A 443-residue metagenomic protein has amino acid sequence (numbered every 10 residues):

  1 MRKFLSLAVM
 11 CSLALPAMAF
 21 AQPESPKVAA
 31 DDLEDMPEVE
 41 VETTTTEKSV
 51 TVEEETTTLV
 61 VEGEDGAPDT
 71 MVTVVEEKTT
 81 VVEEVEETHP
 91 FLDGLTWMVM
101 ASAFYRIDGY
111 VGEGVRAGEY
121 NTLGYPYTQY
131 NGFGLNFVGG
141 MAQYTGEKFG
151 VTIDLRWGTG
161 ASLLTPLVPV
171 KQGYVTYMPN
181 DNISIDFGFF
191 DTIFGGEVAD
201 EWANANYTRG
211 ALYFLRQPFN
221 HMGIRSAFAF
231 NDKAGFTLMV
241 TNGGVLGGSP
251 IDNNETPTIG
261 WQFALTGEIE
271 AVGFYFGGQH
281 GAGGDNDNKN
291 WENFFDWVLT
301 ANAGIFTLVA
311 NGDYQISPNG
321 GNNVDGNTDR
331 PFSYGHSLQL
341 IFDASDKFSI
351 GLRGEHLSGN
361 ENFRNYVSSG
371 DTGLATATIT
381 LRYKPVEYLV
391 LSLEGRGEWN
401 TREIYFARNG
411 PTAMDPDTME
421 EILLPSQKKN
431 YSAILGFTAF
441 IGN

Functional and structural regions predicted by a protein language model:
T88-E119, I185, Y431: Transmembrane beta-strand segments of Gram-negative outer membrane beta-barrel proteins
L95, K148-V151, N182-I185, D232-L238 (+6 more regions): Repeated loop/turn-to-beta-strand initiation elements of outer-membrane beta-barrel proteins
V99, L135, G140-Y144, Q172-Y177 (+9 more regions): Residues on the lipid-exposed face of transmembrane beta-strands in outer-membrane beta-barrel proteins
V99-I107, I153-W157, F187-F189, L238-N242 (+5 more regions): Transmembrane beta-barrel strands of outer-membrane/channel proteins
G109-G132, G160-Q172, Y177-E268, G273-A282 (+2 more regions): Surface-exposed coil loops of outer-membrane beta-barrel proteins
N131-N136, P166-K171, P218-M222, E255-I259 (+4 more regions): Residues that define the transmembrane beta-barrel architecture of outer-membrane proteins
N254-T256, W261-A375: Detector for outer-membrane/organellar transmembrane beta-barrel domains, recognizing the amphipathic beta-strand
Y383-P385, V390, P425-N443: Outer-membrane beta-barrel "beta-signal"
